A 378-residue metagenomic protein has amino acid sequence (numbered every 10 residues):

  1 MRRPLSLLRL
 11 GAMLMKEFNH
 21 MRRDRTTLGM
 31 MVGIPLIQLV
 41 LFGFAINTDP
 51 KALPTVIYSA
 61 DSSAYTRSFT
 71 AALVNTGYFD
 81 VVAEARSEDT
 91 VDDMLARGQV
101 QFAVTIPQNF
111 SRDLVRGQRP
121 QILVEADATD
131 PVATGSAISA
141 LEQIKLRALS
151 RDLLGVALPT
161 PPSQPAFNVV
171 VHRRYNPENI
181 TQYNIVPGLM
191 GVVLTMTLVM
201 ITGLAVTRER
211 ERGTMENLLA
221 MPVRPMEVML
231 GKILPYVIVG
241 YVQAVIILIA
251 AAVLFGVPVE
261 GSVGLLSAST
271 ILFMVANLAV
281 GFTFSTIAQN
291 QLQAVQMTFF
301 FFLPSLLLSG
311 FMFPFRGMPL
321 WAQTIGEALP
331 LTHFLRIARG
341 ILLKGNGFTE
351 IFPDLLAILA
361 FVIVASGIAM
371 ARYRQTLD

Functional and structural regions predicted by a protein language model:
M1-Y183, E350: Extracytoplasmic/periplasmic domains immediately adjacent to an N-terminal transmembrane anchor in multi-pass membrane
M21, G98, V199-V223, I233 (+1 more regions): Transmembrane helix boundary and interhelical loop/hinge segments in multi-pass membrane proteins
G33, L41-P50, A288-A328, T332: Transmembrane helix segments
A45-D49, G203, T207-R208, M221 (+4 more regions): Short helix-capping/hinge motifs at transmembrane helix termini and TM-loop junctions
Y175-N179, P258, G310-A365: Membrane-interfacial helix-loop-helix junctions in multi-pass membrane proteins
Q182-T202: Long, hydrophobic alpha-helical segments
A205, T283, L342, A357-D378: Junction motif at the cytosolic side of a transmembrane helix
P225-F299, L303, F348-L355, L359 (+1 more regions): Alpha-helical transmembrane segments and their short interhelical loops
